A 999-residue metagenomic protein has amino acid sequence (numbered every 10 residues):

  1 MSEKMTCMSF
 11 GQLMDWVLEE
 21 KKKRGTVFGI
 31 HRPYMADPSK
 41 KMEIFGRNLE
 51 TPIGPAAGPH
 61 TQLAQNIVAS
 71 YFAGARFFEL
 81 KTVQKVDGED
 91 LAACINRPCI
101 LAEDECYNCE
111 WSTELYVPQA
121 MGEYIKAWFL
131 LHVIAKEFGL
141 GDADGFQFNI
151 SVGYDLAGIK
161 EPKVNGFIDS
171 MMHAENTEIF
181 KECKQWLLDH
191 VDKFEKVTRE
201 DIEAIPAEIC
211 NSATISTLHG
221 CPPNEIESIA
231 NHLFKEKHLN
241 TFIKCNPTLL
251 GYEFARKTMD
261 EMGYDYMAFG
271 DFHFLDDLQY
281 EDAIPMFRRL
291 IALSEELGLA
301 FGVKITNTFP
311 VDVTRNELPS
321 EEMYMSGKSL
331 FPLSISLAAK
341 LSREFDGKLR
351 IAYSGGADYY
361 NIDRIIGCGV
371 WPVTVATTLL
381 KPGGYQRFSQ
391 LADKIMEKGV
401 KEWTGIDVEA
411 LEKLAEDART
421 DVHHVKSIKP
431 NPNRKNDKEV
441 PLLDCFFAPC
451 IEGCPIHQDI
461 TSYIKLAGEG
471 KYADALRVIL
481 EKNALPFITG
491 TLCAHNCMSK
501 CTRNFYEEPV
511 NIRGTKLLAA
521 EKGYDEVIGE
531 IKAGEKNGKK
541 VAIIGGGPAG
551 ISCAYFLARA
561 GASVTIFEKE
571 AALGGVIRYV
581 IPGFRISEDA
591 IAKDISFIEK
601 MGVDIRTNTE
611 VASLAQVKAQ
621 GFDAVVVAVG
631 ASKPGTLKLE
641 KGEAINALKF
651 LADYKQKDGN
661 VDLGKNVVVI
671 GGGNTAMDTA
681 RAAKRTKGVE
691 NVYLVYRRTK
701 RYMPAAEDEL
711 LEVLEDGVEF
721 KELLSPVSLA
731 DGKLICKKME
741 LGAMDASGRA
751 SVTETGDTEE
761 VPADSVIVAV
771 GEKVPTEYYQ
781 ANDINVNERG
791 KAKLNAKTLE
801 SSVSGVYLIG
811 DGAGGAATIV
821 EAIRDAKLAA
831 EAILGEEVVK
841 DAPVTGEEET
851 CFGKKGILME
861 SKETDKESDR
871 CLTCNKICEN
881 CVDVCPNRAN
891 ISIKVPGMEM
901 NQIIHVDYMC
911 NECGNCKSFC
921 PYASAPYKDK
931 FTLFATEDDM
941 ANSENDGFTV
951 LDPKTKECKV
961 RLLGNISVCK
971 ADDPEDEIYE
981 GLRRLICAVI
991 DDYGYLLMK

Functional and structural regions predicted by a protein language model:
K23-P38, T248-G347, P382-V400, K641-G642: Glycine/Thr-rich beta-alpha phosphate-binding loop at enzyme active sites
R76-D87, P247, R364-L391: Glycine-rich phosphate-binding active-site loops on the catalytic face of alpha/beta enzymes
E89-Y107, L380-T404: C-terminal helical cap(s) of enzyme catalytic domains, especially alpha/beta-barrels
A448-E469, G490-A520, T565, K569-A572 (+4 more regions): Iron-sulfur cluster-binding cysteine motifs and their immediate structural context in ferredoxin-like electron-transfer
Q458-G468, L476, F505, P509-R513 (+7 more regions): Beta1-alpha1 glycine-rich phosphate/pyrophosphate-binding loop at the start of Rossmann-like nucleotide-binding domains
T515-E535, K593-A615, P634-K687, N787-K797 (+1 more regions): Glycine-rich dinucleotide-binding loop and its adjacent helix/turn
G642-G664, M744-A816: FAD-site-proximal beta/loop scaffold in flavoenzymes
I809-E837: A conserved FAD-binding loop/helix module that cradles the flavin
